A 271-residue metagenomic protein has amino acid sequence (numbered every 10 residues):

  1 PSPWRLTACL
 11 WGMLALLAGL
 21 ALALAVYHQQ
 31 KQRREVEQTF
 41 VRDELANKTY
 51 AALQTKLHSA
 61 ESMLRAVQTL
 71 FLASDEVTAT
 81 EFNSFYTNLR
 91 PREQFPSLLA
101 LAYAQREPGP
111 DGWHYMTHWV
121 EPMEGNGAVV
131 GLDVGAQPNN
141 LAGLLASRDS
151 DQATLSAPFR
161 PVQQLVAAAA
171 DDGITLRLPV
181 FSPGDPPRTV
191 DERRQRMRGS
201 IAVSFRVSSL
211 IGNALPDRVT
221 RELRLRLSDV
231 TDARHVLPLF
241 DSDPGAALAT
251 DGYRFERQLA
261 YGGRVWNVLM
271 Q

Functional and structural regions predicted by a protein language model:
P1, Q29, R33, A51 (+4 more regions): A general structural-boundary detector
P1-L14: Positive-inside N-terminal membrane-insertion signal
S2, L16-A23, L259, G263 (+1 more regions): Regulatory/sensor and coupling segments of signal-transduction and defense proteins
G19-T80: Juxtamembrane extracytoplasmic/periplasmic/luminal helical "stalk" adjacent to the first N-terminal
T39-N47, L72-M270: Intrinsically disordered, low-complexity polar/acidic regions
